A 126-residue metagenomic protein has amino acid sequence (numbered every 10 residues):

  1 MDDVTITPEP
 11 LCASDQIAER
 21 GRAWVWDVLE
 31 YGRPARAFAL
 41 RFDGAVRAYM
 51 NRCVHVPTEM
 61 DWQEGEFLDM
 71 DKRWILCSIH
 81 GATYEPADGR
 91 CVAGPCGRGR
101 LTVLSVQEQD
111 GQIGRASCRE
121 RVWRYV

Functional and structural regions predicted by a protein language model:
M1-D71, E85-P86, T102-R119: N-terminal pre-ligand scaffold of iron-sulfur
F67-C77, C91-G99: Short cysteine/histidine-rich metal-coordination sites, predominantly Zn2+-binding motifs
H80: Short beta-strand-centered segments that line the small-molecule binding cleft or hinge of alpha/beta clamshell
Y84-E85, A93: Short beta-strand His + acidic residue motifs that chelate non-heme Fe in jelly-roll/DSBH and cupin folds
E120-V126: Positively charged, low-complexity/disordered segments
